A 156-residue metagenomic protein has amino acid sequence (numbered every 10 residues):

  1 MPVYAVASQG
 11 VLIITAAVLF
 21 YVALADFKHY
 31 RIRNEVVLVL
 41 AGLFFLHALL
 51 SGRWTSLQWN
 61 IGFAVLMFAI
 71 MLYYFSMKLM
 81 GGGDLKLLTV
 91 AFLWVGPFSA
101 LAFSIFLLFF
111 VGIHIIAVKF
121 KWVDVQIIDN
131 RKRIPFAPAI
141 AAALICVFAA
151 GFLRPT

Functional and structural regions predicted by a protein language model:
M1-T156: A membrane-topology feature that recognizes alpha-helical transmembrane segments and their immediate juxtamembrane
